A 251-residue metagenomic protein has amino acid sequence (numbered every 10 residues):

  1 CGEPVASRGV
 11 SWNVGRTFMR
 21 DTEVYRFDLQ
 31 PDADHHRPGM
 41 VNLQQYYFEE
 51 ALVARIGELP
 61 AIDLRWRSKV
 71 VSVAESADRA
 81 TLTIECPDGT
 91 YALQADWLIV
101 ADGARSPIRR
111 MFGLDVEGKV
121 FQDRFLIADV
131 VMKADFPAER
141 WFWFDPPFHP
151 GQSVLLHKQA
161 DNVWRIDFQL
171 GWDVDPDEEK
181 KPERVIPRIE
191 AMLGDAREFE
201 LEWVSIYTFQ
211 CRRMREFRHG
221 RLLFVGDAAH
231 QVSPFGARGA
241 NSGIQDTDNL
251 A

Functional and structural regions predicted by a protein language model:
C1-G57, A74, H157: Active-site-adjacent segment of FAD-dependent monooxygenases/related oxidoreductases
A6, D63-R65, E117, E202: General small-molecule cofactor/ligand-binding pocket signal
L52, V100, L201-W203, Y207-A251: Conserved mid-domain beta->alpha element of the FAD-binding
A54, W97, A101-F209: Conserved FAD-binding catalytic core of PHBH/FMO-like flavoproteins
I62-D63, S68, L222: Short, conserved active-site loop motifs that form the nucleotide-linked donor/cofactor pocket
W66-T81, S205-Y207: A conserved short coil-to-beta-strand element within the FAD-binding core of flavoproteins
D78-L82, A138-W141: Short, hydrophobic/aromatic-rich segments at coil-to-beta transitions
D88-W97, H219: Core beta-strand elements of the Rossmann-like FAD/NAD(P) dinucleotide-binding domain in flavoenzyme oxidoreductases
